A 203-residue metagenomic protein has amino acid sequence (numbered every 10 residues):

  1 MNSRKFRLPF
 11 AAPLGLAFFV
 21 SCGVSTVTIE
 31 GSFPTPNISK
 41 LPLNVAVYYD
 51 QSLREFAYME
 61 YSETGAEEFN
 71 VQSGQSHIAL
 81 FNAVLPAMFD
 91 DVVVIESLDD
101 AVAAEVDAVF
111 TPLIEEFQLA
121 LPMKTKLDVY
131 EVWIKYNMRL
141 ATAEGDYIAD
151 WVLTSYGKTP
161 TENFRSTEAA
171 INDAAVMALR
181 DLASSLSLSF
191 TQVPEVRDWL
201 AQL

Functional and structural regions predicted by a protein language model:
M1-C22: Sec-dependent bacterial lipoprotein signal peptides
C22-A83, T191-L203: A structural "domain/chain start" motif
C22-K40, V93, A141-L203: C-terminal/domain-edge helix-coil "capping" segments
G23-S32, E96-D150: Surface-exposed short loop/turn segments
D50-R54, L113-L119, T154-Y156: Generic short beta-strand segments
F69, S73, H77, Y130-V132 (+1 more regions): Extracytoplasmic/periplasmic, Sec-exported soluble proteins
S73-D100: Mid-chain, structured segments of secreted extracytoplasmic proteins
